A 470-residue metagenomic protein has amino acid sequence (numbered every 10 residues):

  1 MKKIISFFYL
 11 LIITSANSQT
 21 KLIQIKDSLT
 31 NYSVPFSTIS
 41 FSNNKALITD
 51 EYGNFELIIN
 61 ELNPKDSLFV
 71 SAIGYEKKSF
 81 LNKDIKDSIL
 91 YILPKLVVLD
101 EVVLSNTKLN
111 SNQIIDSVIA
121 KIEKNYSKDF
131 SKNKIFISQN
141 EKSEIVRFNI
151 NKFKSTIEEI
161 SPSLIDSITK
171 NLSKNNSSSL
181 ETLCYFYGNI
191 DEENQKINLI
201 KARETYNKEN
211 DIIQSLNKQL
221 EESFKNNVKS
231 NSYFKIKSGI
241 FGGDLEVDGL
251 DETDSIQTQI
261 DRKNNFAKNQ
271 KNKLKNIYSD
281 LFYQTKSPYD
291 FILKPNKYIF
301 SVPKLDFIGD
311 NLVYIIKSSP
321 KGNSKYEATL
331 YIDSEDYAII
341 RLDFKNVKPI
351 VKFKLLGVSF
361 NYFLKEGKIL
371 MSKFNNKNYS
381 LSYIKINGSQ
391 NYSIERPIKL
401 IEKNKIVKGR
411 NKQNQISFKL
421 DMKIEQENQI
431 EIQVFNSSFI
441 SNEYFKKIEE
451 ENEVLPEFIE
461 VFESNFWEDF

Functional and structural regions predicted by a protein language model:
M1-Q24, L99: Bacterial Sec-dependent N-terminal signal peptides
K21, S28-N43: Short, ordered, surface-exposed loop/turn motifs in non-cytosolic proteins
K21-S28, G53-F55, L90, V102: A short, amphipathic beta-strand motif
S37-S40, L68, L104: Hydrophobic beta-strand segments
K45-F55: Short, acidic Ser/Thr/Gly-rich low-complexity loop/linker segments typical of extracellular and cell-surface proteins
L57-P64: Short Pro-Gly-centered beta-turn/loop motif in secreted/extracellular proteins
F69-F80: A short, solvent-exposed loop/turn motif at the edges and junctions of modular extracellular/periplasmic domains
Y91-S287, F291, G309, N361-F470: Surface-exposed, low-complexity/disordered segments and acidic/polar micro-motifs at processing/linker regions
